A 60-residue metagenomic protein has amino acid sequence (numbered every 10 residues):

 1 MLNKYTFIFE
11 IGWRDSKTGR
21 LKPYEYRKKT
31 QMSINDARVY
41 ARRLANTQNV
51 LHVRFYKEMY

Functional and structural regions predicted by a protein language model:
M1-D15, F55: Short N-terminal "domain-start" leader segments that mark the transition from disordered tails or signal peptides into
K4-F7, T30, N46-N49: Generic short amphipathic/hydrophobic targeting helices enriched at N-termini, encompassing Sec-type signal peptides
I11, M32, R42-A45: Short linear motifs centered on Gly/Pro in flexible linkers and helix caps
R14-T18, Y60: Change "in extracellular beta-sheet-rich domains … of secreted and cell-surface proteins" to "in beta-sheet-rich domains
G19-D36: A short, exposed loop/beta-hairpin motif centered on an aromatic-Gly-Thr core
R42-Y60: Short, mixed-charge low-complexity intrinsically disordered segments
